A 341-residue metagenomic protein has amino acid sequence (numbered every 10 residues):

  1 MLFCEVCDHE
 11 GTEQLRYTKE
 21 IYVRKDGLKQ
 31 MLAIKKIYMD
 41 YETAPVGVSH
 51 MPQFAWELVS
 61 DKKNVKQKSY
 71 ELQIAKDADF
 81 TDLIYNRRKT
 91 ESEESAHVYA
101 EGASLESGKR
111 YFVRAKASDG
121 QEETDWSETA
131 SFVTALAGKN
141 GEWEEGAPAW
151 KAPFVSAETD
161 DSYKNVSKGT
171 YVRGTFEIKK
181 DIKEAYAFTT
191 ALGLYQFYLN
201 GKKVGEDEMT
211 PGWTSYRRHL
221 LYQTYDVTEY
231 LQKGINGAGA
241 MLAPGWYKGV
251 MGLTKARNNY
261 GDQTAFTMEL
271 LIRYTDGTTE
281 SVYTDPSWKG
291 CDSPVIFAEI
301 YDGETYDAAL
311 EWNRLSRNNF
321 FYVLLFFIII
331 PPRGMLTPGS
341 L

Functional and structural regions predicted by a protein language model:
E5-E10, T18, V23: Short hydrophobic alpha-helical segments enriched in small aliphatic residues
M31-K62, S131-G138: Pro/Thr/Ser/Gly-rich low-complexity, intrinsically disordered linker/stalk tracts
I37-A44, W150-D161: Short, solvent-exposed loop/edge segments of extracellular or virion-exposed proteins
W56, H97, R110-R114, D119 (+5 more regions): Accessory beta-strand-rich segments of carbohydrate-active enzymes
K66-R110, G120-W126, E145-P148, F154: Recognizes extended acidic, P/S/T-rich segments that occur within or adjacent to Ig-like beta-sandwich modules
E123-K151, L253-N259: Extended, polar beta-sheet/loop recognition surfaces of beta-rich domains that mediate binding to diverse ligands
K164-K168, P332-L341: Edge strands and adjacent loops of beta-rich recognition modules
